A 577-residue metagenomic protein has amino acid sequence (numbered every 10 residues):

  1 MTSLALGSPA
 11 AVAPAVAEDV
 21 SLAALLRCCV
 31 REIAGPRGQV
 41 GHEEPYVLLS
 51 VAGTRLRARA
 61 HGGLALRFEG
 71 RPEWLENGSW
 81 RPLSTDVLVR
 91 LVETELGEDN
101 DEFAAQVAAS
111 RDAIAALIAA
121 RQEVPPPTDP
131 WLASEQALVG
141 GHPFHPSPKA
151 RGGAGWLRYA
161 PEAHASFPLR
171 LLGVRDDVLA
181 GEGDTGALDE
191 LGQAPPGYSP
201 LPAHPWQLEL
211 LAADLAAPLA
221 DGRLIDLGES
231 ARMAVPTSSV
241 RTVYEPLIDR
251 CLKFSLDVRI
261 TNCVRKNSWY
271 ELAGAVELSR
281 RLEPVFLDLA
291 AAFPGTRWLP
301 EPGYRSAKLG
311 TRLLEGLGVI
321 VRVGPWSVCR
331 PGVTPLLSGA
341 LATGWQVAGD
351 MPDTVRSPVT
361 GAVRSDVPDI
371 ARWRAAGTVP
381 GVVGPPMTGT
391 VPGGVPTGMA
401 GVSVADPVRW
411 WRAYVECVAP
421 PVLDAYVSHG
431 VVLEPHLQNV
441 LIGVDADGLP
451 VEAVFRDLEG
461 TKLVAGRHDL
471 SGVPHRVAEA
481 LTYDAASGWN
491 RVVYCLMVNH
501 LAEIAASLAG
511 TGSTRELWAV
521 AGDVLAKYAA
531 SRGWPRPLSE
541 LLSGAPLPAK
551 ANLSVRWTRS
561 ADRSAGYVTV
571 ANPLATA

Functional and structural regions predicted by a protein language model:
M1-E416, D445-A577: Nucleotide/phosphate-binding site architecture used for ATP/NTP-dependent chemistry
W410-H429: Conserved kinase catalytic-core helix
V431-E434: Catalytic-loop of the protein kinase fold
H436-Q438: Canonical protein kinase catalytic loop motif
V440-I442: Hydrophobic residue at the +6 position relative to the catalytic HRD Asp in the kinase catalytic loop
